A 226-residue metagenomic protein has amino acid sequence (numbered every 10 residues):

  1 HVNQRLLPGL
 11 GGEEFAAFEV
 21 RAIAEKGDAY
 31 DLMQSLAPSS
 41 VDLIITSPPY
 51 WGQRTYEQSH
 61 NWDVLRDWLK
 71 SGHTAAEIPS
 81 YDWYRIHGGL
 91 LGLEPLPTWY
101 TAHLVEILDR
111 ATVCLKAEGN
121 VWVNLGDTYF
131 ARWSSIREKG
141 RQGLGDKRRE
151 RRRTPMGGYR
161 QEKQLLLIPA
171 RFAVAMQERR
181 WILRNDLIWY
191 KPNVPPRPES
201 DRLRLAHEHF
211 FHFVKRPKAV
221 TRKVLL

Functional and structural regions predicted by a protein language model:
H1-L226: S-adenosyl-L-methionine-dependent nucleic acid methyltransferase catalytic domains
